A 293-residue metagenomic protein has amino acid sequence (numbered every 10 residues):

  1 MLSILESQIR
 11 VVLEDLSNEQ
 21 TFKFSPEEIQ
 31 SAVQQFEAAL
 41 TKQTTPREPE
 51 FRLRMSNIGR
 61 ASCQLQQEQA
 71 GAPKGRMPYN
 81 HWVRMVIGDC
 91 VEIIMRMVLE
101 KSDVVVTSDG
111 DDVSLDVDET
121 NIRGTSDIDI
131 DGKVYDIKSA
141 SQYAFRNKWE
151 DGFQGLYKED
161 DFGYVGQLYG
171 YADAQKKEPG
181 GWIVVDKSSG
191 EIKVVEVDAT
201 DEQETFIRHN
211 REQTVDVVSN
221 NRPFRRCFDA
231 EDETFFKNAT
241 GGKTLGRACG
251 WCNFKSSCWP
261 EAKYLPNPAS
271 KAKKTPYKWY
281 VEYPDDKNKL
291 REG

Functional and structural regions predicted by a protein language model:
M1-V134, A140-G152, K158: Metal-dependent nuclease catalytic cores that hydrolyze phosphodiester bonds in DNA/RNA, characterized by
P26, P46-P49, P73, P78 (+6 more regions): Proline-rich intrinsically disordered, low-complexity coils
C90, I94, R123, G163-G170 (+1 more regions): Short, well-structured alpha-helical interface segments that form or flank functional binding sites
D111, K138-Q142, A174, V185-S188: An acidic- and aromatic-residue-enriched active-site/binding cleft used to recognize and process polar
G124-S126, D131-K133, G166-Y169, E178-G181: Generic beta-strand structural signal
K158-D160, G170, A174-G293: Metal-dependent nuclease catalytic regions and adjoining charged, substrate-binding loops involved in nucleic-acid end
